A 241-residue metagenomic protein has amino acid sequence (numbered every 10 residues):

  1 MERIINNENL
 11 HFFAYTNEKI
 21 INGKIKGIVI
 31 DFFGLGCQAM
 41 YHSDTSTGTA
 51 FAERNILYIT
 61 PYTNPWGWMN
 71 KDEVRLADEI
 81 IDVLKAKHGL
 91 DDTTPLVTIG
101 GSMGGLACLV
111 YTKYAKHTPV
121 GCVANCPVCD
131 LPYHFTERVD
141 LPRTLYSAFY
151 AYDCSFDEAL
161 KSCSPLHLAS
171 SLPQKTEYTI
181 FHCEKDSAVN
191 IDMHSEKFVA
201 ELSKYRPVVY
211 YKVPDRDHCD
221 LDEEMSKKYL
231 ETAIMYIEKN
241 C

Functional and structural regions predicted by a protein language model:
M1-N22: N-terminal cap/lid segment of alpha/beta-hydrolase-fold proteins
E8, G34-L35, H42, M69-N70 (+1 more regions): C-terminal catalytic histidine-bearing segment of alpha/beta-hydrolase fold enzymes
K24-L35: Short beta-strand element of the alpha/beta-hydrolase
Q38-G48, T63, D192: The serine-hydrolase catalytic nucleophile loop
A50-W68: Conserved alpha/beta-hydrolase
E79-M103: Gly/Ser-rich "nucleophile elbow"/oxyanion-hole loop immediately N-terminal to the catalytic nucleophile in hydrolases
V110-S155: Hydrolase active-site cap/lid region
A148-E196: The feature captures the conserved acid-bearing segment of alpha/beta-hydrolase catalytic domains
